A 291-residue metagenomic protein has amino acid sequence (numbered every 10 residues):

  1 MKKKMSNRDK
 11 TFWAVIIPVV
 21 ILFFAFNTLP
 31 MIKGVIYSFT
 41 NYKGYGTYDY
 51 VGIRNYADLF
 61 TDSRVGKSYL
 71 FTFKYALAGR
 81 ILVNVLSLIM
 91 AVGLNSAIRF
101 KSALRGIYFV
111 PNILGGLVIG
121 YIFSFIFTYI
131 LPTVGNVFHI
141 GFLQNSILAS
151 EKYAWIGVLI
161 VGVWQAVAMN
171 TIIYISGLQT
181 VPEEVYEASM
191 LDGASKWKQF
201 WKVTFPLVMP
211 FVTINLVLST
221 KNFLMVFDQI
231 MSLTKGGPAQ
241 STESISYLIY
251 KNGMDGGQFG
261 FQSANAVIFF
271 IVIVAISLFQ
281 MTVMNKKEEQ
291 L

Functional and structural regions predicted by a protein language model:
K4-L291: A structural signal for multi-pass alpha-helical bundles of membrane permease subunits that mediate small-molecule
